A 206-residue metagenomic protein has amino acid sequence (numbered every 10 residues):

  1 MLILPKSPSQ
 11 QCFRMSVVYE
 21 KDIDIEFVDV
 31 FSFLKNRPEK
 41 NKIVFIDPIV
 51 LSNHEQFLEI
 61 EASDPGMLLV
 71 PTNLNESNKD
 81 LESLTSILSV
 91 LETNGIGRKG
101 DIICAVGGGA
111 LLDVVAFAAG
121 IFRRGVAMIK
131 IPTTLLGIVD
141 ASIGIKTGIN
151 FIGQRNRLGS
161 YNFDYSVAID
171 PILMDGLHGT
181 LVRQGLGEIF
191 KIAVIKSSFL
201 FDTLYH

Functional and structural regions predicted by a protein language model:
M1-D101, K191: ATP/NTP phosphate-donor binding region
I43-F45, C104-V106, A168: Structural motif
S52, A110-L112, D175: Glycine-rich nucleotide phosphate-binding loop and flanking beta-alpha elements of Rossmann-like dinucleotide-binding
N53-Q56, V114-A116, D140-A141: Short glycine-/acidic-enriched loop or helix-start segments at secondary-structure transitions that form or flank
L74-E76, A110, L135: Residue-level detector of flexible, active-site-proximal loop/helix-junction positions within diverse enzyme catalytic
G95-A118, F122-T133: A short, small-residue-rich loop immediately preceding and capping a beta-strand
F117-H206: A glycine/threonine-rich phosphate-anchoring loop and its flanking beta-alpha core in nucleotide/phosphate-binding
